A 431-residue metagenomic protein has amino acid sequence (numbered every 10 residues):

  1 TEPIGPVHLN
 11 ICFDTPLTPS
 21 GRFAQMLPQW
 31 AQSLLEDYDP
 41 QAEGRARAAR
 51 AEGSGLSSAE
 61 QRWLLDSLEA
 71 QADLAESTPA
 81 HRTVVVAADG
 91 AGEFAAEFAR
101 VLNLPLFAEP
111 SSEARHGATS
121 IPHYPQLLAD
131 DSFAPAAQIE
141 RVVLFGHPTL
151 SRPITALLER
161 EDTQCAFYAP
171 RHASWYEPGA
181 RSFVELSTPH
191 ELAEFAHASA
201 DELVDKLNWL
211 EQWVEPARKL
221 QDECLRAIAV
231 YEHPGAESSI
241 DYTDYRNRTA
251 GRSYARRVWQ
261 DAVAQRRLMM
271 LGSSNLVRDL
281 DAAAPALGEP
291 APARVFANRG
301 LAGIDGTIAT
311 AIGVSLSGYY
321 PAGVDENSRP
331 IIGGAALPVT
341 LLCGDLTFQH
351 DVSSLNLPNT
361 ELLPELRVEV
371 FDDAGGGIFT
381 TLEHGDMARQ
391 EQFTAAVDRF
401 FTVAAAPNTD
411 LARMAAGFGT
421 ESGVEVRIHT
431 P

Functional and structural regions predicted by a protein language model:
T1-A31, F133-Y168, T402-P431: Structural signature of the thiamine diphosphate
E2-T78: Conformationally flexible catalytic loops at phosphate/diphosphate-handling active centers
H8-C12, V86-A87, L144-G146, Y168-A169 (+3 more regions): Short beta-strand segments
F13-A42, C165-N208: Terminal amphipathic helices with adjacent charged low-complexity linkers/tails
W63-E76, T83-R181, A286-G333, F348-N356: Glycine-rich, anion-gripping cofactor-binding loops and their flanking helix/strand elements in enzyme active sites
A87-T119, D205-L210, V214-E215, R256 (+5 more regions): Redox- and metal-dependent alpha/beta enzyme cores, enriched for Fe-S-associated oxidoreductases and cofactor-handling
V214-A336: Active-site diphosphate/adenylate-binding microenvironment
A284-P431: Thiamine diphosphate
